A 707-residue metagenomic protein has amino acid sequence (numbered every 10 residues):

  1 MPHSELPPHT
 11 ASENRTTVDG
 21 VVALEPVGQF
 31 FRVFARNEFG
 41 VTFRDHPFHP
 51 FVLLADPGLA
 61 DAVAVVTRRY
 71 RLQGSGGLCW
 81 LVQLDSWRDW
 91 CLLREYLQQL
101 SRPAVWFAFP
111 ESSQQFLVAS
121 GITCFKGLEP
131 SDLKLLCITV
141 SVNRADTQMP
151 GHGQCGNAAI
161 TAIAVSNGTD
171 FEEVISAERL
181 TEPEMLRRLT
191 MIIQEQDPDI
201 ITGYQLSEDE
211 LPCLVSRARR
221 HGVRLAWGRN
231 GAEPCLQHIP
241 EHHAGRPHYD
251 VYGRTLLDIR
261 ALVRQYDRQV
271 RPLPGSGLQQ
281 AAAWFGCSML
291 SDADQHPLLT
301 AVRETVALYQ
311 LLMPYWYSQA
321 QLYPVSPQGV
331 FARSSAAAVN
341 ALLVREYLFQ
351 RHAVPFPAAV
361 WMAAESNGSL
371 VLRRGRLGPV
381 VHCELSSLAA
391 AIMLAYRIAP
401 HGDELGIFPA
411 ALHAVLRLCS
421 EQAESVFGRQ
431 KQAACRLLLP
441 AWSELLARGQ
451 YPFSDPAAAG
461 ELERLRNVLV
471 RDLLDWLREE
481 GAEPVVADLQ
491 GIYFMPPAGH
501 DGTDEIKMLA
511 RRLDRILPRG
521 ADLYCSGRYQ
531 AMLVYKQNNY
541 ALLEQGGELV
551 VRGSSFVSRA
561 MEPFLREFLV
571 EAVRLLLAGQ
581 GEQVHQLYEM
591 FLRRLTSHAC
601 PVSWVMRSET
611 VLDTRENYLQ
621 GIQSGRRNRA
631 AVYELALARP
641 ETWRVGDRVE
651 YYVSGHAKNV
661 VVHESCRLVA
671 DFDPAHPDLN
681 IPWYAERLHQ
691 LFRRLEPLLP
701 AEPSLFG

Functional and structural regions predicted by a protein language model:
P2-L59, Q115, I122-Q205: Conserved RNase H-like, two-metal-ion catalytic cores of nucleic-acid enzymes
P2-P7, M289-Y396, R429-V468, L474 (+3 more regions): Common nucleic-acid-contacting/processivity interface regions adjacent to the catalytic cores of nucleic-acid enzymes
P7, G58-A145: Long, highly charged low-complexity segments
P110, L385-A599: Conserved catalytic core of nucleic-acid polymerases
C124-D170, D258, P409-D455: Active-site cores of enzymes that catalyze phosphoryl transfer or operate on phosphate-rich substrates
A145-Q148, Q265-D267, L273, G378-P379 (+3 more regions): Short helix/loop capping segments that flank catalytic or ligand/cofactor-binding pockets
Q196-I200, Q205-E210, L214, D250-A337: Acidic, Mg2+-coordinating catalytic module of metal-dependent nucleases/exonucleases that use a two-metal-ion mechanism
A510, P518-G707: C-terminal, non-catalytic extensions of nucleic-acid polymerases
